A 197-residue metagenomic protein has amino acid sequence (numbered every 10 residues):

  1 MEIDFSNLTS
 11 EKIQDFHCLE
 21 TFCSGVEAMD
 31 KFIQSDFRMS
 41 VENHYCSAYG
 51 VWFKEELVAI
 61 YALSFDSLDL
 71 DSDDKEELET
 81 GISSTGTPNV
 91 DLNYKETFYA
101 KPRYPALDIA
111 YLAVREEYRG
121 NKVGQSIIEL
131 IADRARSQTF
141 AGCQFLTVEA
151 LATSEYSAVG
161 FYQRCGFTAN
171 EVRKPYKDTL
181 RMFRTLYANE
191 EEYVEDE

Functional and structural regions predicted by a protein language model:
M1-G25: Conserved N-terminal entry element of GNAT/NAT acetyltransferase domains
M29-C46: Short, basic/aromatic recognition patches
H44-S64: Conserved beta-hairpin
F65-Y111: Conserved acyl-donor/pantetheine-binding loop and adjacent beta-alpha core of acyl/acetyltransferases and related
P102, R115-S126, S154-S157: Conserved glycine-rich acetyl-CoA-binding loop
G120-R134, R164: Conserved acetyl-CoA-binding loop-helix of GNAT-fold acetyltransferases
I128, S154-A158, V172-M182: Short glycine/proline-centered loop/turn elements that form peptide/ligand docking sites
A141-C143, A150-V172: Conserved active-site alpha-helix within GNAT-family acetyltransferase domains
